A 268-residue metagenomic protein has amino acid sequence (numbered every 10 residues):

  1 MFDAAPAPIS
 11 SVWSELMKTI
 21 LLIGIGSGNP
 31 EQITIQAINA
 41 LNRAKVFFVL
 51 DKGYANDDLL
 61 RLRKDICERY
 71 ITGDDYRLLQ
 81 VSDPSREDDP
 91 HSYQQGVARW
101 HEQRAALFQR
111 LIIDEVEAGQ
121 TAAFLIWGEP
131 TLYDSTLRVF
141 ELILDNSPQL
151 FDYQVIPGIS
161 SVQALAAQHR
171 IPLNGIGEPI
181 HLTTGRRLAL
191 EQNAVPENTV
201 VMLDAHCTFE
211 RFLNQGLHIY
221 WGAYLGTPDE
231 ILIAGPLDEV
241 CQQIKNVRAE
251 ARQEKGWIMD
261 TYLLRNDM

Functional and structural regions predicted by a protein language model:
M1-L16: N-terminal amphipathic/basic-hydrophobic helices that include classical n-h-c signal peptides and signal-anchor
L16-E31, I35-F151, A234-C241, R252-Q253 (+1 more regions): Class I S-adenosyl-L-methionine
I20, Q192-M268: A contiguous loop/helix-start segment that scaffolds small-molecule binding in enzyme catalytic cores
V49, Q80, F124-I126, V155-G158 (+3 more regions): General beta-strand structural signal in soluble alpha/beta enzymes
Y54-D57, S160-Q163, T227-D229: Short gly/pro/ser/thr-enriched loop/turn and capping motifs at secondary-structure boundaries
G96-A106, I171-T184, M202-L203, V240-R252: A polyampholytic, Gly/Pro-enriched intrinsically disordered region
G128, L132-P196, R252-K255: Class I SAM-dependent methyltransferase SAM-binding "motif I" and its flanking Rossmann-like core
